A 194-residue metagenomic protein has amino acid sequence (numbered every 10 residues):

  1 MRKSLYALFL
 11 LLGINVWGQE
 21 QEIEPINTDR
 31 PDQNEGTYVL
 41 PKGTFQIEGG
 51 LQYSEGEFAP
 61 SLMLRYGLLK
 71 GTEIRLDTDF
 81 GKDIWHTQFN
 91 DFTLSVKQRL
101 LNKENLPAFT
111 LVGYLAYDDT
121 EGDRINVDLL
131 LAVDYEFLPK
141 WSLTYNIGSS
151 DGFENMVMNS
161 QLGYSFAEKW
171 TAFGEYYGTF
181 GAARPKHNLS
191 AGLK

Functional and structural regions predicted by a protein language model:
M1-N27: Cleavable N-terminal export/targeting peptides
Q19-K194: Transmembrane beta-barrel domains of Gram-negative outer membranes and organellar outer membranes
